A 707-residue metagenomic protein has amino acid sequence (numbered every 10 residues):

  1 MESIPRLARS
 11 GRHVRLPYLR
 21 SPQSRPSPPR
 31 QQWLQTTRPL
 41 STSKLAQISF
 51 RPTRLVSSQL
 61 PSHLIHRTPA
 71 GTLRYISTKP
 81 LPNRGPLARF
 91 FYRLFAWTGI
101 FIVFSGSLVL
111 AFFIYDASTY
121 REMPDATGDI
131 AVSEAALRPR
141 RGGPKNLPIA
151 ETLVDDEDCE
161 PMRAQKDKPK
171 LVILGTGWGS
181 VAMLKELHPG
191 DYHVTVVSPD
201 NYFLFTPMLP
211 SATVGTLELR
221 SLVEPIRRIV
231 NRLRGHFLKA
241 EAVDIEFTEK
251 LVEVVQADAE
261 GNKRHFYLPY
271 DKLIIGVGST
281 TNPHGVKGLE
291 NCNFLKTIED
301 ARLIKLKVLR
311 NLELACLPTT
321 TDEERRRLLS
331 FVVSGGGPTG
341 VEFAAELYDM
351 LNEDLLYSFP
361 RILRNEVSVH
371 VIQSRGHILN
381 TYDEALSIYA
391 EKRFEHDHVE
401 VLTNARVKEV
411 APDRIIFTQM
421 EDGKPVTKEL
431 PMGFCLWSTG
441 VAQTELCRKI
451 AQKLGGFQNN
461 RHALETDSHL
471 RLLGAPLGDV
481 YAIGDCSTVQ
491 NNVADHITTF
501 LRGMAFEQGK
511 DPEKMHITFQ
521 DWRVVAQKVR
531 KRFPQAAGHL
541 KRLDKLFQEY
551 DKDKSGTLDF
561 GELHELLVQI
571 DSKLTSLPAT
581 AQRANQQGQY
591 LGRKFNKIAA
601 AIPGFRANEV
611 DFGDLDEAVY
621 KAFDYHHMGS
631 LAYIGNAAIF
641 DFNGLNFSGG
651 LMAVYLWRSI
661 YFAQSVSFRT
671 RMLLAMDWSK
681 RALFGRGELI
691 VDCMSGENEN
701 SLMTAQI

Functional and structural regions predicted by a protein language model:
M1-S105, Y120-D129, I707: N-terminal mitochondrial targeting presequence
L73-L81, A96, I100, F104-T119 (+4 more regions): FAD-binding core/adjacent interface of flavoenzyme oxidoreductases
S77-D158, F506-E562, A579-R583, Y590-I707: C-terminal, flexible cofactor-proximal segment of oxidoreductases
N83-K145, D158-K239, V243-D244, F331-V332 (+1 more regions): Beta1-alpha1 glycine-rich phosphate/pyrophosphate-binding loop at the start of Rossmann-like nucleotide-binding domains
V132, N291-T319, P431-Q587: FAD-site-proximal beta/loop scaffold in flavoenzymes
G179, G278-T281, A344, V441-Q443: Short glycine-rich anion-binding loops that position phosphate/pyrophosphate groups of nucleotides and phosphorylated
R232-E246, E395-A411: A conserved beta-strand/loop element that lines the FAD pocket in flavoprotein oxidoreductases
L309, D322-L402, L577-V610, D614-K621: Rossmann-like dinucleotide-binding core of oxidoreductases
